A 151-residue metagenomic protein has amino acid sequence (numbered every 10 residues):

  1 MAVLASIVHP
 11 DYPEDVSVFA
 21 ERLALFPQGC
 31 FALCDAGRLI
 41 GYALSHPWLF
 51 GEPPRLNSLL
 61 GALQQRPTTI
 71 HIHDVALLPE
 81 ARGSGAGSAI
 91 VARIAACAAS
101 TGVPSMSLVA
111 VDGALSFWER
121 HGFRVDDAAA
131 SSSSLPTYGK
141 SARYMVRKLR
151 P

Functional and structural regions predicted by a protein language model:
M1-V18, L25, C30-L44, Y144: Short amphipathic alpha-helix that is part of the acyltransferase structural core
Y12-S17, R55-L56, A128: Short Pro/Gly-enriched beta-strand edge/turn motifs at strand-loop
R38-G51, F117-R124: Conserved long hydrophobic alpha-helices within structured protein cores
Y42-A76, R82, A129-S141: Conserved acyl-donor/pantetheine-binding loop and adjacent beta-alpha core of acyl/acetyltransferases and related
L77, G83-A96: Conserved acetyl-CoA-binding loop-helix of GNAT-fold acetyltransferases
V91, A96-V111: Conserved GNAT acetyl-CoA-binding A-motif
S100, D112-T137: Conserved active-site alpha-helix within GNAT-family acetyltransferase domains
V146-P151: Short beta-strand-to-coil "C-cap" segments at the C-terminal boundary of structured domains/repeats, marking
